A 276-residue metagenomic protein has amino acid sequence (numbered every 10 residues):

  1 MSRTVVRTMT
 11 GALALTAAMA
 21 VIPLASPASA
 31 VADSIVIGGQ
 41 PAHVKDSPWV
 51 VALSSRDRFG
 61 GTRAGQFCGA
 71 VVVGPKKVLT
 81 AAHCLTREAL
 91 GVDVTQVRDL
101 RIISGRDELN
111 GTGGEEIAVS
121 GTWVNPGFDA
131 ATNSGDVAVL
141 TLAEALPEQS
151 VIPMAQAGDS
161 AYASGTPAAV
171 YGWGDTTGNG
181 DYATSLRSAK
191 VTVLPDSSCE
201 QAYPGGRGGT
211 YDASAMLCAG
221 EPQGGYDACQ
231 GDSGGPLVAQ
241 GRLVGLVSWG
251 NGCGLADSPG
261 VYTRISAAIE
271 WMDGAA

Functional and structural regions predicted by a protein language model:
S2-L79, R87-T95, R101, Y211 (+2 more regions): Protease-domain processing segments flanking chymotrypsin-fold serine proteases, especially trypsin-like
P48-V50, A81, D99, P167 (+6 more regions): Disulfide-stabilized extracellular ectodomain repeats and their linkers
L53-R56, A81, T86-G127, P204: Conserved H-D interstitial segment of serine endopeptidase catalytic domains
D57, V78, C84-T86, E108-L109 (+6 more regions): Solvent-exposed loop/turn segments at secondary-structure junctions within structured extracellular/periplasmic domains
G65, V71-V72, A163, G225-V247: Catalytic nucleophile loop of clan PA
K77-A82, G165-T176, V238-G252: Active-site-proximal beta-strands of protease catalytic cores
E116-A118, N133-V137, L142-G224, I265-A267: Chymotrypsin/trypsin-fold serine protease catalytic domain
G250-A276: Extracellular collagen-like Gly-X-Y triple-helix signature, i.e., selective recognition of the glycine at every third
